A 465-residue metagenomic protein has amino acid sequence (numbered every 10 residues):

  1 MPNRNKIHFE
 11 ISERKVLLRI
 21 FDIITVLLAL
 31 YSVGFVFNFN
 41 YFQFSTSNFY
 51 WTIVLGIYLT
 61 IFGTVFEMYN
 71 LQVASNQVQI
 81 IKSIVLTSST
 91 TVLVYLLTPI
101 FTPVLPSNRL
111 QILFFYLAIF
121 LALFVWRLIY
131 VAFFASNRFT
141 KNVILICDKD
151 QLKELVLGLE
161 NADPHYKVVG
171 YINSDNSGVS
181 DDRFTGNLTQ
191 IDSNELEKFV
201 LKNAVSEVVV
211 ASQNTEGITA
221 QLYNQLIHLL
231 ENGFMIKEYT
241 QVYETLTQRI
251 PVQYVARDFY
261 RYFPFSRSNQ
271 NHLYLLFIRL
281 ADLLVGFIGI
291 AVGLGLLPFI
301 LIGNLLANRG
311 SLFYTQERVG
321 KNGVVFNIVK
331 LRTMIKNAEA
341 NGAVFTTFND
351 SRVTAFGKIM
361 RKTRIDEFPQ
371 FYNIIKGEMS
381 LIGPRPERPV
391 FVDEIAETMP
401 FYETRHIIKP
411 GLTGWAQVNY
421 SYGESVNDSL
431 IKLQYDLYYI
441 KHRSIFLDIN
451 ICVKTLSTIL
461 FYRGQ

Functional and structural regions predicted by a protein language model:
M1-R138, Q465: Signature of alpha-helical transmembrane segments in polytopic membrane proteins
M1-T25, L128-L294: N-terminal hydrophobic signal-anchor/signal peptide
I84-S88, F139-L157, S311-M334: Membrane-cytosol interface motif
G178, T240-E244, R249-A256, Y314-R352 (+1 more regions): Short, glycine-rich, amphipathic interfacial segments at transmembrane boundaries or analogous
L273-N337, N373, N450-Q465: A hydrophobic, helix-centered structural microdomain
T346-K409, I451-T455, I459: A short, structured surface patch at a secondary-structure boundary
K376, V390, M399-Q465: C-terminal terminal-structure detector
